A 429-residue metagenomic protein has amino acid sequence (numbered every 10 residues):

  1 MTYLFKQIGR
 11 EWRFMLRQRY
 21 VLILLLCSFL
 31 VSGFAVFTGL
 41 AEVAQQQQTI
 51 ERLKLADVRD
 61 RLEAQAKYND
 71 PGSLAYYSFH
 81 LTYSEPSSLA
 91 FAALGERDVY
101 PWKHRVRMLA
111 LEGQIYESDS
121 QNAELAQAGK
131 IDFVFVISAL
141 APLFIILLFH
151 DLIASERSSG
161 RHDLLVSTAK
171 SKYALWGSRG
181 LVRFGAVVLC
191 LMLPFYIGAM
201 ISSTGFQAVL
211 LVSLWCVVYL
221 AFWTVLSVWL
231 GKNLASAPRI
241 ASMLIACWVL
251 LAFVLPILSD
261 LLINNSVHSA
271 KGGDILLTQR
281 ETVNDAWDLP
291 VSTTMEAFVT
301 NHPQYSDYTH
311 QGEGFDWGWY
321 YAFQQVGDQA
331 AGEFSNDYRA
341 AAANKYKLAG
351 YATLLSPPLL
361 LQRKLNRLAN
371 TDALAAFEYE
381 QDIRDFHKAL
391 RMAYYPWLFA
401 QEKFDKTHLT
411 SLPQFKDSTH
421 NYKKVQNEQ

Functional and structural regions predicted by a protein language model:
M1-A126, V249-Q429: Transmembrane alpha-helical segments and their membrane-interface loop/helix boundaries that make up the transmembrane
Y20, D132, L140-A141, S171-I201: Selective transmembrane-helix segments that form parts of the transport pathway or gating/packing helices in multipass
V31, A35, A186, C190 (+5 more regions): Alpha-helical transmembrane segments of multipass membrane proteins
G129-S155, S159: Long, hydrophobic alpha-helical segments
I145-F149, F222-L226, S242: Hydrophobic/aromatic residues in alpha-helical transmembrane segments
L147-A186: Helix-loop-helix units of permease transmembrane domains in multi-pass membrane transporters, especially ABC
Y196-W215: Membrane-interfacial helix-loop-helix connectors in multipass membrane proteins
V212-L234: Hydrophobic alpha-helical transmembrane segments of polytopic membrane proteins
